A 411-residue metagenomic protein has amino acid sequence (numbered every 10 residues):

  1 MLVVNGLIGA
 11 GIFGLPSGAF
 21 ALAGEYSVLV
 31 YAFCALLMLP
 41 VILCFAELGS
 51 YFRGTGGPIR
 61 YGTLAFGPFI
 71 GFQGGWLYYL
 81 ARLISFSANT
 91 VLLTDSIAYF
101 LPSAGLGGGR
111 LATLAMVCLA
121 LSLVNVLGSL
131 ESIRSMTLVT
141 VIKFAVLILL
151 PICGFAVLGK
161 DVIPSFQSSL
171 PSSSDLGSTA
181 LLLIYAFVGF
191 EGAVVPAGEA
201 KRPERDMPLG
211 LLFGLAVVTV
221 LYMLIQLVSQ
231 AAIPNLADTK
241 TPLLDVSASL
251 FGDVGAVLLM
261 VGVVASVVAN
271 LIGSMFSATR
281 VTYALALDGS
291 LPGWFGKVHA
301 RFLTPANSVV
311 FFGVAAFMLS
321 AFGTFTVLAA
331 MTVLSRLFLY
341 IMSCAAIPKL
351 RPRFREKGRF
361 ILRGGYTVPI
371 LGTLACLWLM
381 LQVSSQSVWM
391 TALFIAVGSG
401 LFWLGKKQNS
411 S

Functional and structural regions predicted by a protein language model:
M1-P16, A315, G372-A375: The first (N-terminal) embedded transmembrane alpha-helix
F13, G54, L77-L92, F187 (+3 more regions): Membrane-helix boundary/coupling elements in multi-pass transport proteins
F13-G107, G210, G214-V220, T391-G400: Extracellular loop-to-transmembrane helix junctions
S17-A23, S27-V28, L92-R110, L130-T140 (+3 more regions): Transmembrane helix-loop boundary segments of multi-pass membrane transporters
S27-V28, A32, P102-A112, L138-V261: Helix-loop-helix junctions that connect adjacent transmembrane segments in multi-pass membrane transporters
R60-Y61, G67, A98-A104, G210-M275 (+2 more regions): TM-loop-TM module centered on a large, flexible mid-protein loop between adjacent transmembrane helices in multi-pass
T94, G108-K160, L170-P171, L211-G214 (+3 more regions): Membrane-interface loop-to-helix entry segments
L170, W294-L303, Y340-V388, Q408: C-terminal membrane-solvent junction of multi-pass transporters and transport-like membrane proteins
